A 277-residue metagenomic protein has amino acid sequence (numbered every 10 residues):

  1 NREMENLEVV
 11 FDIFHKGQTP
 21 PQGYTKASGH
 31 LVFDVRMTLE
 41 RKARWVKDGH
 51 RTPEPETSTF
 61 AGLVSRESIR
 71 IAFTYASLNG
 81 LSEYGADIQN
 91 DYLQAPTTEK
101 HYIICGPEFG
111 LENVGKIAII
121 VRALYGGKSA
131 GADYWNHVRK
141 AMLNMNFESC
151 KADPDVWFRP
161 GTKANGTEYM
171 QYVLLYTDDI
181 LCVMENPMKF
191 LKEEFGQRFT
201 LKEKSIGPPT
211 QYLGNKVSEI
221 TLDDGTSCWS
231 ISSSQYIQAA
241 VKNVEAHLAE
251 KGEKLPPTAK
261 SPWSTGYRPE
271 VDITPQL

Functional and structural regions predicted by a protein language model:
N1-L277: Long, low-complexity, charge-biased intrinsically disordered regions
